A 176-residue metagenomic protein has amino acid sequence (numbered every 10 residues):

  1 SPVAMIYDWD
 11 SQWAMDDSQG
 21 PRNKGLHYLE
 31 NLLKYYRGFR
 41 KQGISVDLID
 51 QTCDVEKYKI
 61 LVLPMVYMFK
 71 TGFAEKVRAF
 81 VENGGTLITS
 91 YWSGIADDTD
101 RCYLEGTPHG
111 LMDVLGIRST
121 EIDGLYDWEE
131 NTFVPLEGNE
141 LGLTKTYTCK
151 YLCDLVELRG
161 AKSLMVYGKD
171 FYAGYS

Functional and structural regions predicted by a protein language model:
S1-S176: Carbohydrate-binding surfaces of carbohydrate-active enzymes
